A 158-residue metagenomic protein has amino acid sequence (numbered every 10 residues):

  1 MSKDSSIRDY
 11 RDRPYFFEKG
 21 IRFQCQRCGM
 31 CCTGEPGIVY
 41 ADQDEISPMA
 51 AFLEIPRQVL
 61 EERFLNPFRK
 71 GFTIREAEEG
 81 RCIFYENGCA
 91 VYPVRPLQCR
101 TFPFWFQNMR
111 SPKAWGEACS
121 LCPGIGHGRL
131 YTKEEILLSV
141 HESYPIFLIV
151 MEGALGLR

Functional and structural regions predicted by a protein language model:
M1-R158: Short loop/turn segments that flank or connect secondary-structure elements
